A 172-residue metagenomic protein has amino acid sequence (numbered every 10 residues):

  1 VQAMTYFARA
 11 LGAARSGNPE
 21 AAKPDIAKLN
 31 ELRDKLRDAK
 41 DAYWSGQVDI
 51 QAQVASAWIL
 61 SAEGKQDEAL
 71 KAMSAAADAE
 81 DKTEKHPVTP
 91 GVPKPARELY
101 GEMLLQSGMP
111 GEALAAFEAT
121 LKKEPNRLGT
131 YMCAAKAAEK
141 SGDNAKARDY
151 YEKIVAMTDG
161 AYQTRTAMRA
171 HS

Functional and structural regions predicted by a protein language model:
V1, R33-D41, E80-V88, P125-G129 (+1 more regions): Boundary/linker segments of alpha-helical solenoid repeat arrays
M4-A8, V48-Q51, A55, A62 (+2 more regions): "A position-specific structural signal for the A-helix of alpha-solenoid helical repeats
I26-E31, S74-D78, A138-Y162: TPR/TPR-like (Sel1-like) alpha-helical repeat modules
